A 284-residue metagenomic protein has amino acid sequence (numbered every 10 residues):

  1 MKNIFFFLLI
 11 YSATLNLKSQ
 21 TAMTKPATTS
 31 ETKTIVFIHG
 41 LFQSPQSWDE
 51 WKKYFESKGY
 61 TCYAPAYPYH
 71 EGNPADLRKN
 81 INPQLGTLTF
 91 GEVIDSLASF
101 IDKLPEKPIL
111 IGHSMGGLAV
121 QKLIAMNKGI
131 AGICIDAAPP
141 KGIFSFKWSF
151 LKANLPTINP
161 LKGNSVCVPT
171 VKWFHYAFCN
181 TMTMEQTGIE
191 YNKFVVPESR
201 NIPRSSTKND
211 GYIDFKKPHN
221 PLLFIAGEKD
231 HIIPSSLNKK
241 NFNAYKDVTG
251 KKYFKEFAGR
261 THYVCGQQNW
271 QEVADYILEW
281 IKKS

Functional and structural regions predicted by a protein language model:
G40-Q43: Active-site glycine-rich loops that stabilize anionic/oxyanionic intermediates across multiple enzyme folds
E56-R78: Conserved alpha/beta-hydrolase
E92-P108: Conserved acidic catalytic loop of the alpha/beta-hydrolase fold
G112-G116, V120: Gly/Ala-rich beta-loop-alpha elbow adjacent to hydrolase catalytic centers
I133-L161, I202-K208: Flexible "cap/lid" loop of the alpha/beta hydrolase fold
P218, F224-A226, D230: Short beta-strand/loop motif that positions the catalytic acidic residue of the alpha/beta-hydrolase fold
P234-A244: Short alpha-helix in the alpha/beta-hydrolase fold that links the catalytic acid
K251, K255-S284: Catalytic active-site module of serine/aspartate enzymes centered on a nucleophile-bearing elbow/loop
